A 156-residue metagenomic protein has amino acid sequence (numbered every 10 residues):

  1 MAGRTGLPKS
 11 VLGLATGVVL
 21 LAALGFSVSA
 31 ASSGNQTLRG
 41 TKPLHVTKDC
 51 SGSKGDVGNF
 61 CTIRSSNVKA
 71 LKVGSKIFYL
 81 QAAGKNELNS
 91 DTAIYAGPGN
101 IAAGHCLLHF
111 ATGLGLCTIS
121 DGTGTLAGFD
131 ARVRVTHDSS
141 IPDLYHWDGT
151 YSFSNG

Functional and structural regions predicted by a protein language model:
M1-P8: N-terminal secretory signal peptides that target proteins for export/translocation
P8, L12, T112-G113: Hydrophobic alpha-helical segments, principally membrane-spanning helices and signal/leader peptides
G13-G25: Bacterial N-terminal signal peptides
F26-A30: C-terminal juxtamembrane segment of a hydrophobic transmembrane alpha-helix
A31-G156: Beta-strand-enriched cores of mature, soluble protein domains
